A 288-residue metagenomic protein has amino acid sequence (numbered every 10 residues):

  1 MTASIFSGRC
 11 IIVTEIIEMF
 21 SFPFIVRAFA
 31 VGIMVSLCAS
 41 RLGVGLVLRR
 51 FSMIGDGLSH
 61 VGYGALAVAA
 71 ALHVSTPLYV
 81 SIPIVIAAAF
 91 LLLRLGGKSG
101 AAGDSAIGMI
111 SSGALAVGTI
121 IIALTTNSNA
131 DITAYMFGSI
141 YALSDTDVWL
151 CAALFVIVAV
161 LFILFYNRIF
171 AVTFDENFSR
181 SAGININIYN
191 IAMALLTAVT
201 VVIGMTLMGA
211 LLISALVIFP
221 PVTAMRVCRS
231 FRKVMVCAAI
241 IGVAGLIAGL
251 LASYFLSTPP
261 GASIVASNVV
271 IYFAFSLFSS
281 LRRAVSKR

Functional and structural regions predicted by a protein language model:
T2-L37, K287: Membrane-interfacial amphipathic/re-entrant helices at transmembrane-helix boundaries
E15-E18, F22-R27, G103, I107-N167 (+1 more regions): Transmembrane helix-bundle core of multi-pass membrane transporters and related energy-transducing complexes
A28-V31, S75-P83, D104, G108 (+3 more regions): Loop-to-transmembrane alpha-helix initiation sites
G32, S36, S40, A67 (+16 more regions): Small-residue faces within membrane-embedded alpha-helices
V44-S59, G64-S128, A224-V236, S253-L256 (+1 more regions): Short loop segments and helix-boundary regions at transmembrane helix junctions of multi-pass inner-membrane proteins
V160-M193: Membrane-helix/interface signature in polytopic inner-membrane proteins
L207, I213-A262: Transmembrane alpha-helical segments in multi-pass inner-membrane proteins
G261-V265, V269-R288: Cytosolic-side transmembrane-helix boundaries in multi-pass membrane proteins
